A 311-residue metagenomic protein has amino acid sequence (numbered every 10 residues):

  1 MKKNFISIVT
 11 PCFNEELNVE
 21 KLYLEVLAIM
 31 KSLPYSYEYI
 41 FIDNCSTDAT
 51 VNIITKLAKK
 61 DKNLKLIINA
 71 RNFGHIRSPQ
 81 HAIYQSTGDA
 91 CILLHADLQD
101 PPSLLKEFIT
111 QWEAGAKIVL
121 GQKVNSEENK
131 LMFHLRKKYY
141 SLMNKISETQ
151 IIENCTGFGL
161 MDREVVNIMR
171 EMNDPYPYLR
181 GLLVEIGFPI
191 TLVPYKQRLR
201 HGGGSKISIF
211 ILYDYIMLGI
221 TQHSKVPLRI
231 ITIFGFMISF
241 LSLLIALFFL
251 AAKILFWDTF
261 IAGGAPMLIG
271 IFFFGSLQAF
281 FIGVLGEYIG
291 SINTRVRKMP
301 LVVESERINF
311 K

Functional and structural regions predicted by a protein language model:
M1-A28, Y35: N-proximal low-complexity "stem/linker" segments adjacent to membrane-targeting elements
M1-N4, Y178-K311: Hydrophobic helical membrane-anchoring modules
T10, Y23, Y35-C45, I67-I68: Short beta-strand/loop segment that forms part of the nucleotide-sugar
L17-K21, D48-L57: Acidic helix N-cap motif at the loop->helix transition within catalytic regions of sugar-transfer enzymes
Y37-I40, V51-Q85: Conserved donor nucleotide-binding strand/loop of the catalytic core
D43-V51, L98-Q99: A conserved acidic beta->alpha catalytic loop
I67-Q85, P102-L182, R198-M217: Acceptor/aglycone-binding surface of glycosyltransferases and processive sugar-polymer synthases
C91: Short aromatic/hydrophobic "clamp" motif used to bind/position activated sugar donors
